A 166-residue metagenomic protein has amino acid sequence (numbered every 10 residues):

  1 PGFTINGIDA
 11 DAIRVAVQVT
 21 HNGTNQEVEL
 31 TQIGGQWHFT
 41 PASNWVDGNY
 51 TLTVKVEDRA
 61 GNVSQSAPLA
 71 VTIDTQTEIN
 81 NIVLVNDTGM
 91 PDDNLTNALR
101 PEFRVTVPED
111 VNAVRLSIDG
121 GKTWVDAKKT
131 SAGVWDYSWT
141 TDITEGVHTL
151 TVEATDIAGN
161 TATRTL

Functional and structural regions predicted by a protein language model:
P1-F3, L99-F103: Structural beta-strand segments of beta-rich domains
I8-R14, T106-N112: Short proline/glycine-enriched turn/loop motifs at strand-loop junctions of beta-rich domains
G35-F39, G133-W139: Short strand-edge motifs at loop-to-beta-strand transitions and within beta-strands of extracellular beta-rich domains
A42-N49, W139-V147: Surface-exposed, short loops/turns at beta-strand junctions within beta-sandwich domains
D58, A67-D87, D156, A162-L166: Flexible, low-complexity linkers/stalks enriched in Thr/Pro that connect modular domains
G89-L99: Short, solvent-exposed loop/linker segments at the N-terminal edge of repeated beta-sheet extracellular domains
